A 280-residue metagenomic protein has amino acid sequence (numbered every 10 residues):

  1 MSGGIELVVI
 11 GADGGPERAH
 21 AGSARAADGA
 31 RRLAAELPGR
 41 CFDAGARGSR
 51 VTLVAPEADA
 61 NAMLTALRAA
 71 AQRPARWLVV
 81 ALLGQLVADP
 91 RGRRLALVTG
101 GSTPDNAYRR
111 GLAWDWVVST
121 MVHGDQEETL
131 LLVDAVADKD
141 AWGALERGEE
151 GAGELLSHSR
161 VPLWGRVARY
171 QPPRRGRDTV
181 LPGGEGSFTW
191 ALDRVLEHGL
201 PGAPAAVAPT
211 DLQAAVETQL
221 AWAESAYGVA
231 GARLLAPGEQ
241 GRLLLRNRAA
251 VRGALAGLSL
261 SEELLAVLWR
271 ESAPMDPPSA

Functional and structural regions predicted by a protein language model:
M1-A280: Cysteine endopeptidase catalytic domains of the caspase/legumain-like
